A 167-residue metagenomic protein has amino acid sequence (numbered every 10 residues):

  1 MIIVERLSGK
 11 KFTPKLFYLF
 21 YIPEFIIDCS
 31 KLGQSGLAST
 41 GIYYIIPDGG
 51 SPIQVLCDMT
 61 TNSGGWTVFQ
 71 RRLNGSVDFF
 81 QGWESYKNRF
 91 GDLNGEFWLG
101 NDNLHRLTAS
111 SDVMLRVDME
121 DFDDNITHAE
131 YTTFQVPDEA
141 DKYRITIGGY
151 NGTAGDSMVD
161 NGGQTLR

Functional and structural regions predicted by a protein language model:
M1-R167: Mature extracellular or lumenal effector domains of secreted proteins and single-pass membrane receptors/adhesion
